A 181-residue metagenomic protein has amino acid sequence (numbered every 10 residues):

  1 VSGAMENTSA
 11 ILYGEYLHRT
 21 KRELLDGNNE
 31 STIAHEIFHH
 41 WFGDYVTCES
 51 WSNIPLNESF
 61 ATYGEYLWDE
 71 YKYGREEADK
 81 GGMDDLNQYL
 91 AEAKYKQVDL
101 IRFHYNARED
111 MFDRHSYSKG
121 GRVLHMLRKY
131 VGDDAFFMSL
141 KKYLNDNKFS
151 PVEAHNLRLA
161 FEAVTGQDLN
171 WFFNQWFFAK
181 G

Functional and structural regions predicted by a protein language model:
V1-G181: Hydrophobic alpha-helical and helix-loop surface patches within well-folded domains that function as non-catalytic
